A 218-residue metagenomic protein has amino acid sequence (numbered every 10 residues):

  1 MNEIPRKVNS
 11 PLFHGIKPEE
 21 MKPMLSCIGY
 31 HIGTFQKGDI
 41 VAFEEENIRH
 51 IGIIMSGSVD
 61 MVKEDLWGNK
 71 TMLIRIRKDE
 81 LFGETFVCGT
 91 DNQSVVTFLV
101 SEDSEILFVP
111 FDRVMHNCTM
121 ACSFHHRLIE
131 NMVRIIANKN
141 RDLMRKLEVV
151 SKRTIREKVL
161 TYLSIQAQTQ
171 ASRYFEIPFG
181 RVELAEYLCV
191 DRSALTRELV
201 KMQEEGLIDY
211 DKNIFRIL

Functional and structural regions predicted by a protein language model:
M1-K37, F86-T90: Cyclic nucleotide-binding regulatory module and flanking cytosolic helices
C27-I28, E46-I48: Short, small/polar residue-rich loop motifs at catalytic or cofactor-binding pockets
G38, R49-V62, K78-D79: Glycine- and acidic-residue-biased ligand/ion/polar-headgroup-sensing regions
I40-E46: Short phosphate-coordinating micro-motif centered on Lys-Gly-acidic
V59-T71: A short beta-strand-loop-beta hairpin characteristic of the jelly-roll/cupin
M72-E130: Cyclic-nucleotide recognition modules
D112-T154: A small-molecule sensor/coupling module
R153-I155, Y162-L218: Phosphate-/nucleic-acid-contacting segments
